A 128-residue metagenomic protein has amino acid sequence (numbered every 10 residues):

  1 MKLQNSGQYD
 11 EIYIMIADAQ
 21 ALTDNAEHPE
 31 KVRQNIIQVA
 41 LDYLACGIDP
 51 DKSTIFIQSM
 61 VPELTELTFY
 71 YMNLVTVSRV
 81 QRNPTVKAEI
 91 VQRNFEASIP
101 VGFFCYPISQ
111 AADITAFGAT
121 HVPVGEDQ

Functional and structural regions predicted by a protein language model:
M1-Q128: NTP-dependent nucleotidyl-transfer catalytic core
